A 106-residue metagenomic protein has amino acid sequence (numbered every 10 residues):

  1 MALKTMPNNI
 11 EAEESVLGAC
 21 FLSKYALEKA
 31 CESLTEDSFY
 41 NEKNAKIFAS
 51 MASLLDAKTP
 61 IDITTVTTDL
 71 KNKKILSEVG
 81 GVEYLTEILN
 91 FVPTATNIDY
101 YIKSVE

Functional and structural regions predicted by a protein language model:
M1-E106: Noncatalytic partner-interaction/assembly domains of nucleic-acid and motor enzyme complexes, especially the accessory
